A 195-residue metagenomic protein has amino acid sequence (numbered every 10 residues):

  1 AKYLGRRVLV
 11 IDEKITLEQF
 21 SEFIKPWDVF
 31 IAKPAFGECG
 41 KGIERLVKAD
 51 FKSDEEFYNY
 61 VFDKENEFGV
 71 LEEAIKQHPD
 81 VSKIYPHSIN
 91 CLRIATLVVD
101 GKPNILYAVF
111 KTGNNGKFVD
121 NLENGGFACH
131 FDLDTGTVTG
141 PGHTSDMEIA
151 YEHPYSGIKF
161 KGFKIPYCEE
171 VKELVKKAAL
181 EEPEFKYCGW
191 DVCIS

Functional and structural regions predicted by a protein language model:
A1-L92, G101: Active-site nucleotide/adenylate-binding loops and adjacent lid/helix of ATP-dependent enzymes
E67, N90-R93, N104, F127 (+1 more regions): Structural beta-strand/beta-sheet cores of well-ordered domains, especially the beta-sheet scaffolds that support
E73-P86, K111-I194: A long amphipathic alpha-helix within ATP-dependent nucleotide-binding catalytic cores
A95-V99, C193: Short beta-strand micro-motifs enriched in acidic
P103-I105, V138: Hydrophobic "anchor" residues
